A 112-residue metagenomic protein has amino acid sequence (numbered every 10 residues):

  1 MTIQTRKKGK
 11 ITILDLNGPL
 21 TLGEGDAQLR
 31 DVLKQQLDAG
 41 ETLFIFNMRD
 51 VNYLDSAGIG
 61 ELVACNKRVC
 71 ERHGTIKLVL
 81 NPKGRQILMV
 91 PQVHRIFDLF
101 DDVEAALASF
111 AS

Functional and structural regions predicted by a protein language model:
M1-D15: Short beta-strand/loop segment at the start of cytosolic alpha/beta domains
Q4-R6, V79, F100: General small-molecule cofactor/ligand-binding pocket signal
K10, K83, E104: Residues that form or immediately flank small-molecule/cofactor binding pockets and catalytic motifs
D15-L16, G23: Thr-Gly-centered strand-to-loop micro-motif
L16-G18, D102: Active-site donor-binding loop signature of nucleotide-sugar glycosyltransferases
T21-F97: Amphipathic alpha-helical interaction surfaces in cytosolic regulatory modules
D98-D102, A106: Short acidic-hydrophobic, aromatic-tinged amphipathic segments that line or gate anion-handling sites
S109-S112: A short, charged, amphipathic alpha-helix used as a generic interaction element across diverse proteins
